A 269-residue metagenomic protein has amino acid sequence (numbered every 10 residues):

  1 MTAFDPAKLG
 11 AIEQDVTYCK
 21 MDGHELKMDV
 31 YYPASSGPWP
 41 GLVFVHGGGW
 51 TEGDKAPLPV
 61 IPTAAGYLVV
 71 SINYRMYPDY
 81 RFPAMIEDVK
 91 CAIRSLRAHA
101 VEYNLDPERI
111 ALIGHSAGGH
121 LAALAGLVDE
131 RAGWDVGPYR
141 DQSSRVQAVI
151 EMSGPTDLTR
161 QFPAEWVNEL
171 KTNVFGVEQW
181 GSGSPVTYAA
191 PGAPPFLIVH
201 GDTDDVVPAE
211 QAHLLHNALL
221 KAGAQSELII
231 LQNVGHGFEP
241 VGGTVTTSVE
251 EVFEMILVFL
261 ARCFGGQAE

Functional and structural regions predicted by a protein language model:
M1-G37: N-terminal cap/lid segment of alpha/beta-hydrolase-fold proteins
D5-K8, G154-Y188, P194: Mobile cap/lid helix-loop segments that gate and shape the active-site cleft of serine hydrolases
P38-G47: Short beta-strand element of the alpha/beta-hydrolase
D54-I72: Short amphipathic alpha-helix adjacent to the substrate-entry channel of hydrolases
Y80-V101, E251-M255: Alpha/beta-hydrolase active-site loop
R94-P163: Primarily recognizes the serine-hydrolase "nucleophile elbow" in alpha/beta-hydrolase and SGNH/GDSL folds
G192, I198-H200, D204: Short beta-strand/loop motif that positions the catalytic acidic residue of the alpha/beta-hydrolase fold
V199, H213-E269: C-terminal catalytic histidine-bearing segment of alpha/beta-hydrolase fold enzymes
